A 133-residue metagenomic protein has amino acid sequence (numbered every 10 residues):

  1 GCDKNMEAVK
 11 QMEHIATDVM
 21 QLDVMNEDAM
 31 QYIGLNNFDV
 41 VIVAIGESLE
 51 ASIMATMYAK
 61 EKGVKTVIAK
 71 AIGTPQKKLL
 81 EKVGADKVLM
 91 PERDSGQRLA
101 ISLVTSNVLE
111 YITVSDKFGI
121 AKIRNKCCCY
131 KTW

Functional and structural regions predicted by a protein language model:
G1-W133: Cytosolic regulatory regions of ion transport systems
